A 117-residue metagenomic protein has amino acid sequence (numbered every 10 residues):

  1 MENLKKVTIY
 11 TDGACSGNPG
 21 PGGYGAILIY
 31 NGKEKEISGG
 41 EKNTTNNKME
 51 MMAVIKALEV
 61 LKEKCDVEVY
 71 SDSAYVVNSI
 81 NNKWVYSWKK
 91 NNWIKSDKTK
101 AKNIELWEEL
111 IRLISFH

Functional and structural regions predicted by a protein language model:
E2-M52, A57-C65: RNase H-like nuclease fold core
A14-P21, I55-H117: RNase H catalytic domain
